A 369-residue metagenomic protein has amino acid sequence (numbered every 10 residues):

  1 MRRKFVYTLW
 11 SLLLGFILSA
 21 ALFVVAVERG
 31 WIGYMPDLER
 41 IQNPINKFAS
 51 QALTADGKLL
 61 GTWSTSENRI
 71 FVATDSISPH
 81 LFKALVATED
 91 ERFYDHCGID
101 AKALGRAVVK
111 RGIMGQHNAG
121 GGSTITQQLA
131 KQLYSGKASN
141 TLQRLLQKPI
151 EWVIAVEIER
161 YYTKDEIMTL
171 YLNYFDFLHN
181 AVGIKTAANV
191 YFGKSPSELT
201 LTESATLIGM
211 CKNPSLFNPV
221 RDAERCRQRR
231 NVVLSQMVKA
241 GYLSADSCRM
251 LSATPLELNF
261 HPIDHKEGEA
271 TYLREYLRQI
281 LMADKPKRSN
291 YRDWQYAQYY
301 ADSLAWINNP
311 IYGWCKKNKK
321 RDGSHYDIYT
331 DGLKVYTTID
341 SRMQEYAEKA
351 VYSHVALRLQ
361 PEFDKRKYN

Functional and structural regions predicted by a protein language model:
M1-L53, R92, G112, H354 (+1 more regions): N-terminal type II signal-anchor transmembrane helix that functions as the membrane-insertion/stop-transfer segment
R3-K4, T124, N140, A305: Coil-to-alpha-helix initiation sites in intrinsically disordered, low-complexity, charged segments
V6, L13-F16, V24, G57 (+4 more regions): Short, flexible segments with low predicted structural confidence
A21-A26, I32-G33, N43-I45, D56-K58 (+3 more regions): N-terminal start-of-chain detector that recognizes signal peptides and the immediate post-cleavage beginning
V24, F71, Y336: Short aromatic/hydrophobic contact patches that present stacked aromatics for nucleic-acid/ligand binding
G33, T62-N68, D327-D331: Short, contiguous pre-domain boundary segments
N46-S244, R249, E257, H265-Y272 (+2 more regions): Peptidoglycan glycan-strand catalytic modules in the bacterial/periplasmic cell-wall system
S215-N369: Extended, non-catalytic substrate-recognition/exosite surfaces adjacent to catalytic cores, especially in enzymes
